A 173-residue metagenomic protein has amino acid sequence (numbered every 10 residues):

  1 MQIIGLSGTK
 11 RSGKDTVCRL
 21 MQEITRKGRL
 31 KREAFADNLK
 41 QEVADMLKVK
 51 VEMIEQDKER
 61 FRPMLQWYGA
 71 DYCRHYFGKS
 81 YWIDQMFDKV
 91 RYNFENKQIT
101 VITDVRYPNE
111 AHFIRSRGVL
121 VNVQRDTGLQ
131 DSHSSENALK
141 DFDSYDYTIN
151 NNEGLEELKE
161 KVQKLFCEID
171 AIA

Functional and structural regions predicted by a protein language model:
M1-I4: Extreme N-terminal starter segment of soluble prokaryotic enzymes
L6, I102: Hydrophobic anchor at the beta1->P-loop junction of P-loop NTPases
T9: P-loop (Walker A) phosphate-binding loop of NTP-binding proteins
K14: Conserved lysine of the Walker
V17: Hydrophobic positions on the alpha1 helix immediately C-terminal to the Walker A/P-loop
E23-R32: Post-Walker A helix-loop "phosphate-sensing" segment adjacent to the P-loop in P-loop NTPases
A34-Q98: ATP-dependent small-molecule kinase phosphotransfer cores that center on conserved nucleotide phosphate-binding segments
Q85, P108-A111, R115-R117, N122-A173: Small-molecule kinase domains that catalyze NTP-dependent phosphoryl transfer to phosphate-bearing small molecules
